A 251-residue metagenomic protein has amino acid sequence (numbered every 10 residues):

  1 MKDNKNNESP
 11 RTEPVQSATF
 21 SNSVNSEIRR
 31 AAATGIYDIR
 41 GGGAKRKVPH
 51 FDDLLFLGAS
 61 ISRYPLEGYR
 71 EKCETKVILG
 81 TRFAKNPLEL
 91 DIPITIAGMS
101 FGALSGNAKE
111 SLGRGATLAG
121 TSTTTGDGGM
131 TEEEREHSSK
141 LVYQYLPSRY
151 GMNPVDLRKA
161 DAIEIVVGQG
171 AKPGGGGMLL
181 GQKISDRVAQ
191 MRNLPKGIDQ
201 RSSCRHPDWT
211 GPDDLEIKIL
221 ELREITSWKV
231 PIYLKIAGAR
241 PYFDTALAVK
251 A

Functional and structural regions predicted by a protein language model:
M1-I94, G98-T117, T121-S122, G129-M130 (+3 more regions): Conserved, well-structured core domains of diverse proteins
R114, R135-H137, R149-A251: Alpha/beta enzyme core
T123-G126, Y143, I165, L234: General beta-strand structural signal in soluble alpha/beta enzymes
S139-Y145: Charged, often glycine-rich, active-site loop that binds/positions anionic groups
